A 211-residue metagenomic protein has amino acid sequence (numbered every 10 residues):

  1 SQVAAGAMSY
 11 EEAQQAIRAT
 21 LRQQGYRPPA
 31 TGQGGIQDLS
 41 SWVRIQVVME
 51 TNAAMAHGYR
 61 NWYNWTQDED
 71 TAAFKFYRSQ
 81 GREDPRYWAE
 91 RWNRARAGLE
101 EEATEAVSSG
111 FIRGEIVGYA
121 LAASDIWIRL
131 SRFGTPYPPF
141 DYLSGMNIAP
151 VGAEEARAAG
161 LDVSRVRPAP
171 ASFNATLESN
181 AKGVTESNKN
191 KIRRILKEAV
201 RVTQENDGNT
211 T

Functional and structural regions predicted by a protein language model:
S1-L143, A149-T211: Domain-core detector
